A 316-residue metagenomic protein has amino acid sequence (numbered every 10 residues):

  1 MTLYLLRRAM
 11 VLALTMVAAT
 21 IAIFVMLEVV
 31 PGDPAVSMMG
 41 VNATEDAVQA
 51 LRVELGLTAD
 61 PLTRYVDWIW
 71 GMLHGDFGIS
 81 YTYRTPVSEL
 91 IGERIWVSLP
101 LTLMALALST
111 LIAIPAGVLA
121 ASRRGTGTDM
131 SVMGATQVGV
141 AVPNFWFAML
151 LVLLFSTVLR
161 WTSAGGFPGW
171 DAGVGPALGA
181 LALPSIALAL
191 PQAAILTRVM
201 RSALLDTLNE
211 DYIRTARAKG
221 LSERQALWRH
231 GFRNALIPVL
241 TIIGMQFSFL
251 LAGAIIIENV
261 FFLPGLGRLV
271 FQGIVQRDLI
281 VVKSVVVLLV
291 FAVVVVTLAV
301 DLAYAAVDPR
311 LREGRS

Functional and structural regions predicted by a protein language model:
T2-Y4, A13-A19, G92-M130, N144 (+2 more regions): Alpha-helical transmembrane segments of integral membrane proteins, especially multi-pass inner/plasma-membrane
L6-R8: Hydrophobic alpha-helical segments of polytopic membrane proteins
T15-V66, L159-A180: Hydrophobic alpha-helical transmembrane segments of membrane transport/permease proteins and related membrane-embedded
A22-V29, A59, D67-W70, G134-G165 (+1 more regions): Membrane-water interface segments at the C-terminal ends of transmembrane alpha-helices in multi-pass inner-membrane
A43-D76, I213, F262-Q272: Short hydrophobic, aromatic-rich alpha-helical segments embedded in or entering the lipid bilayer of multi-pass
D46, D60, R64-W68, M72 (+7 more regions): Generic alpha-helical secondary structure signal
R52-L62, D76-V87, P168-L181, L188 (+1 more regions): Membrane-interfacial helix-loop-helix junctions in multi-pass membrane proteins
T58-I114: An internal, D/E-rich "acidic patch" concept
